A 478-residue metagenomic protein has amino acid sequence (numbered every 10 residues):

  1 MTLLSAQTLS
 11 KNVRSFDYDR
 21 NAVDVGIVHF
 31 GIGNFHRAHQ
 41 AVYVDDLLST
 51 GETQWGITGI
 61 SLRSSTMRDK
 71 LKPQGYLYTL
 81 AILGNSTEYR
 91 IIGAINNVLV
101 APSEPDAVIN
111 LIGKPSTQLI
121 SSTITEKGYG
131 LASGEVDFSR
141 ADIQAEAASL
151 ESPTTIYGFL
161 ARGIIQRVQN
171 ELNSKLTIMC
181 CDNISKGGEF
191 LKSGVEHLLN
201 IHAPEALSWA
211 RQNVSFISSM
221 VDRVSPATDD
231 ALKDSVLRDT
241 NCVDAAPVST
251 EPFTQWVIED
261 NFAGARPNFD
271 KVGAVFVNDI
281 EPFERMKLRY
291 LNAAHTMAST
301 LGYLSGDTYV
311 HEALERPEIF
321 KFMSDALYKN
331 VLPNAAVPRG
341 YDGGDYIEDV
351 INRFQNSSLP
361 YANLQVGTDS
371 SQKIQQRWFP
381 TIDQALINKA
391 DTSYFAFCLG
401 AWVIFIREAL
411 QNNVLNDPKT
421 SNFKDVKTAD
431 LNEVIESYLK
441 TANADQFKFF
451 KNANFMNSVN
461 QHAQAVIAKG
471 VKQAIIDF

Functional and structural regions predicted by a protein language model:
M1-F478: Substrate/ligand-engaging "lid" and interaction regions
